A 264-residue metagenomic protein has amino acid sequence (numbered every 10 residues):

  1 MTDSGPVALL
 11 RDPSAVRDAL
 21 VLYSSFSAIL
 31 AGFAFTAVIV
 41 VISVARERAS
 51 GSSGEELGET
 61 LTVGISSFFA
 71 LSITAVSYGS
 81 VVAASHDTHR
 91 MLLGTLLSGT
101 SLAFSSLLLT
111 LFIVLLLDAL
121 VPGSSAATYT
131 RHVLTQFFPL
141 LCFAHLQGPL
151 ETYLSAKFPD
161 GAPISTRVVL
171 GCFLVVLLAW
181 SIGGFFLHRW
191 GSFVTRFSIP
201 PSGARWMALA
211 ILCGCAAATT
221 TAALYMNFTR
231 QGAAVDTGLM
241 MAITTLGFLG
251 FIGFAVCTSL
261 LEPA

Functional and structural regions predicted by a protein language model:
T2-D12: Membrane-proximal N-terminal segments immediately preceding the first transmembrane helix
D12-A19, S52-E56, V235: Juxtamembrane loop-transmembrane helix junctions in multi-pass integral membrane proteins, especially the extracellular
D12-T36: Hydrophobic transmembrane alpha-helical segments in integral membrane proteins
L30-F33, A37-I42, S85, L187: Residue-level detector of solvent-exposed, low-hydrophobicity positions
V38-G54: Membrane-interface helix-loop junction between the first two transmembrane segments
G54-A264: Alpha-helical transmembrane segments of integral membrane proteins
